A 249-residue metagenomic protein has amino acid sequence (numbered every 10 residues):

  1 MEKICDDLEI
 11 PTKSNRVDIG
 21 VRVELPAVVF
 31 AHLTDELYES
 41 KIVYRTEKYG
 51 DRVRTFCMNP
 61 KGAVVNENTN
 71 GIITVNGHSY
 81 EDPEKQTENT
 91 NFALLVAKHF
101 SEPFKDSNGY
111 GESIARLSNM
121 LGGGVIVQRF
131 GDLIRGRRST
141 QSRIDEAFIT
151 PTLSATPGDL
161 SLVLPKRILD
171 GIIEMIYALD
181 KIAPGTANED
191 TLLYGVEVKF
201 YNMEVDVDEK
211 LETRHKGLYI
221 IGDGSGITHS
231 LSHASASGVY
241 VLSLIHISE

Functional and structural regions predicted by a protein language model:
M1-S248: Residues forming the flavin
